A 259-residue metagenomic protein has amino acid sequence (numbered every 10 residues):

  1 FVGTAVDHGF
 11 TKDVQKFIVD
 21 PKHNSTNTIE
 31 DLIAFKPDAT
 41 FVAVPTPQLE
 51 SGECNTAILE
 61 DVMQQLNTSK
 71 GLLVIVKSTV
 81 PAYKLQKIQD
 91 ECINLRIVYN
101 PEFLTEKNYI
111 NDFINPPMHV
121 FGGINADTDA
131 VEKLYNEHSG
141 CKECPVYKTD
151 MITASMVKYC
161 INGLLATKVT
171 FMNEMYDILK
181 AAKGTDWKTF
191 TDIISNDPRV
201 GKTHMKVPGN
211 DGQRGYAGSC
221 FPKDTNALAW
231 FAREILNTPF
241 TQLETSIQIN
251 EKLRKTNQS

Functional and structural regions predicted by a protein language model:
F1-S259: Structural/interface elements that position substrates and couple domains in central-metabolism enzymes
